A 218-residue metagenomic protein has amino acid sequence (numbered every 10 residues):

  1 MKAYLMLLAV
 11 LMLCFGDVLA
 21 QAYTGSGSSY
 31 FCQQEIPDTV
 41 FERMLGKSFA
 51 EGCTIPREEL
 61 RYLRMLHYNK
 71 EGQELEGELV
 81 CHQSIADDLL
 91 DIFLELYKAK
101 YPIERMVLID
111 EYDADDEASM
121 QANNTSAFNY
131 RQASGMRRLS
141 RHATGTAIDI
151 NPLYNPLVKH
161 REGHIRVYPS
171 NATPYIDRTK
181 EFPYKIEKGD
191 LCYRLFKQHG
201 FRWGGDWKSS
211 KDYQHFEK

Functional and structural regions predicted by a protein language model:
M1-Y4: Positively charged n-region of N-terminal signal peptides that target proteins for export
M6-C14: Bacterial N-terminal signal peptides
Q21-Q73: N-terminal module-boundary/linker segments of secreted carbohydrate-active enzymes
I55-M120: Active-site acidic/histidine clusters and adjacent loop/turn architecture that either coordinate catalytic ions
Y68, D88-P102, R131, L153-P156 (+1 more regions): Structured segments of extracytoplasmic/periplasmic soluble domains in secreted or envelope-associated proteins
D116-A143: Active-site-adjacent substructure of cysteine-protease-like catalytic cores
A133-G135, L139, G145-K218: Catalytic cores and adjacent binding grooves of peptidoglycan-active enzymes
